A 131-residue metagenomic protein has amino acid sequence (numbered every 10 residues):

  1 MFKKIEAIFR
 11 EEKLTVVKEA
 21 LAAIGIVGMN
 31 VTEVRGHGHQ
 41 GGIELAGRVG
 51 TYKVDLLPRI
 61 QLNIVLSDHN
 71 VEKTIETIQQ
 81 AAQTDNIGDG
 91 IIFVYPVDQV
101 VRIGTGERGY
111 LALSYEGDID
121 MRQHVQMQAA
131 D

Functional and structural regions predicted by a protein language model:
M1-D131: Positively charged, small/polar-rich N-terminal and surface patches that mediate targeting and assembly and bind
